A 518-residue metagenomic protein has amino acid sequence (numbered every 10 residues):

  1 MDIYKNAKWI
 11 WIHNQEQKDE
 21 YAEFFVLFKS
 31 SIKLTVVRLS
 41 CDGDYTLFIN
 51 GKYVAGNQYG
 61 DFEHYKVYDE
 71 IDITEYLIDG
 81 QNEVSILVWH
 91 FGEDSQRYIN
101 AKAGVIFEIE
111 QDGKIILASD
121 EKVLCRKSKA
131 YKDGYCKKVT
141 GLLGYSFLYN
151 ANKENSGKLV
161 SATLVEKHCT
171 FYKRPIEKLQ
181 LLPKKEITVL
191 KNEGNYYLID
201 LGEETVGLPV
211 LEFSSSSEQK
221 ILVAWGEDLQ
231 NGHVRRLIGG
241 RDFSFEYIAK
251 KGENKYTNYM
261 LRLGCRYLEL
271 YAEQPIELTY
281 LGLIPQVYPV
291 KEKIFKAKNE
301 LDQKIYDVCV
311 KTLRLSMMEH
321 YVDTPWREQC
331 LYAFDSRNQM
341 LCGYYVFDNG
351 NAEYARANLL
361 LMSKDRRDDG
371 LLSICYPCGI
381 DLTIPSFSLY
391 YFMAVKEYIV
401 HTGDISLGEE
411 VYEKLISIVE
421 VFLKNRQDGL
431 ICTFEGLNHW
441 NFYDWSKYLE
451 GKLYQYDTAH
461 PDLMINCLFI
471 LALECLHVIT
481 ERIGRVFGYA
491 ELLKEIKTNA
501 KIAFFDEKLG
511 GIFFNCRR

Functional and structural regions predicted by a protein language model:
M1-D323, D335, G350-Y354, M362 (+3 more regions): Extracellular/oxidizing-compartment recognition motifs
G282-V308, Y321-L371, V400-M464, I483-R518: Active-site acid/base region of carbohydrate-active enzymes
P325-Q329, Y376-L382: A short glycine/serine-rich beta->alpha loop
S336, V395, N466, I470-L473: TPR repeat positional signature
G379-V400: Thiamine diphosphate
S386, M464-C467: Residue signature of alpha-solenoid helical repeat architecture, marking inter-repeat boundaries and helix-start
F392, I399, I470, L476-H477 (+1 more regions): Heptad-repeat amphipathic alpha-helical coiled-coil interaction surface used for oligomerization/assembly
